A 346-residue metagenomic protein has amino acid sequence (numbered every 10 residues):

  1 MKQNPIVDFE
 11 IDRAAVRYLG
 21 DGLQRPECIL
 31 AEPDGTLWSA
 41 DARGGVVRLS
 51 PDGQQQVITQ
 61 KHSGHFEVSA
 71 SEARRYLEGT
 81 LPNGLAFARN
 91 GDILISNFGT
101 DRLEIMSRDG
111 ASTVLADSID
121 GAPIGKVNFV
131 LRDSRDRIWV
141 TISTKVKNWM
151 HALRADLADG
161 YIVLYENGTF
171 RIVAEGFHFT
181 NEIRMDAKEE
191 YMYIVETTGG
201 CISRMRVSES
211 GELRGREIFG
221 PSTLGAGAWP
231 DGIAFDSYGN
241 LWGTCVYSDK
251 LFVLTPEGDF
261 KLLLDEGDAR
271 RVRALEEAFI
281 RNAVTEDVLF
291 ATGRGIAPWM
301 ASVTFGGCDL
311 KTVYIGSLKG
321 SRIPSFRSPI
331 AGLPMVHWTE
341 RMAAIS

Functional and structural regions predicted by a protein language model:
M1-A14, H151-R154, A158-D159: Blade/loop signatures of beta-propeller domains
A15-V46, S321-R322: Beta-strand-rich domains and repeat architectures in extracellular enzymes and scaffolds, especially beta-propellers
G20-D34, G64-I93, D120-V146, D156-I162 (+8 more regions): Beta-rich, blade/repeat-based domains predominating in secreted/periplasmic proteins but also intracellular
W38-S63: Beta-propeller domains
G45-V47, R102-E104, G160-V163, C201-S203 (+2 more regions): A short loop-to-beta-strand structural motif that recurs across blades of beta-propeller domains
F98-G99, K147-D159, T197-G200, V246-Y247 (+1 more regions): Short, solvent-exposed loop/turn segments at conserved positions within beta-propeller repeat blades
M205-E212, P256-K261, E266-D268, R327-H337: Short loop/turn segments immediately following beta-strands, especially the blade-tip and inter-blade linker loops
W299-S346: Blade-level signature of beta-propeller repeat domains, shared across WD40, Kelch, NHL, RCC1 and BNR/Asp-box propellers
